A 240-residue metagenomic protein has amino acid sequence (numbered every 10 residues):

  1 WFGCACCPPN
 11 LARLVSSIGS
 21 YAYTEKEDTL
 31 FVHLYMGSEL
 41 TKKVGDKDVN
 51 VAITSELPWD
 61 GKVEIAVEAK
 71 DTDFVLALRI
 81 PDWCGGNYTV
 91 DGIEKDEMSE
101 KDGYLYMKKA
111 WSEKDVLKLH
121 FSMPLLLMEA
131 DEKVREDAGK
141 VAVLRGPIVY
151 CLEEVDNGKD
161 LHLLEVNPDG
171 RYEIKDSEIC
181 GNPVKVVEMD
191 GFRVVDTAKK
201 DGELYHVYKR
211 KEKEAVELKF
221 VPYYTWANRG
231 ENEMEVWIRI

Functional and structural regions predicted by a protein language model:
W1-A66, E100, K109, K118-I240: C-terminal beta-rich recognition modules with glycine/proline-rich loops and embedded aromatic residues
I65-D73: Extracellular and analogous surface-interaction loops
K70, P81-W83, S122-P124: Histidine- and/or cysteine-centered catalytic micro-motif in compact active-site loops
D73-G92: Beta-strand-rich binding/interaction modules
T89-D96, G146: Short strand-turn-strand beta-turns centered on an Asx-Gly dipeptide
Y104-Y106: Short, surface-exposed beta-strand/beta-hairpin micro-motifs centered on an aromatic residue
W111-E113: Surface-exposed, short loops/turns at beta-strand junctions within beta-sandwich domains
